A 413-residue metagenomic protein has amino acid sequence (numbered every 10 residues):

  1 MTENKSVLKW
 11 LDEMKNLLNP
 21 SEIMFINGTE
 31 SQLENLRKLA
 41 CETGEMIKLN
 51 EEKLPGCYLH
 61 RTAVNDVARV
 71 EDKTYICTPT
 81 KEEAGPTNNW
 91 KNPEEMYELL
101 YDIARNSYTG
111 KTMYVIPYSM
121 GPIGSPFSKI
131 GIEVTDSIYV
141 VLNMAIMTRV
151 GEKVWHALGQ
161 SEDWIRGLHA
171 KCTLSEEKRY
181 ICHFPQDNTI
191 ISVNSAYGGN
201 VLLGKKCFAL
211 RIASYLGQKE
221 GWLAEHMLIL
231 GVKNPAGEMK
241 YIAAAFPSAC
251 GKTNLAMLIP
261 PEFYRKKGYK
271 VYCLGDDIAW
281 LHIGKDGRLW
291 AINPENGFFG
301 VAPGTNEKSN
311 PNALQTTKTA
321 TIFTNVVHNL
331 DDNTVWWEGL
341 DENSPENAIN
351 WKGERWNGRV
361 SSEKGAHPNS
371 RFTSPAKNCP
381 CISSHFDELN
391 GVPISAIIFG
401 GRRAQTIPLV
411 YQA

Functional and structural regions predicted by a protein language model:
T2-C250, P260-A413: Conserved internal helical-beta-strand scaffold that buttresses enzyme catalytic cores
L255: Hydrophobic positions on the alpha1 helix immediately C-terminal to the Walker A/P-loop
